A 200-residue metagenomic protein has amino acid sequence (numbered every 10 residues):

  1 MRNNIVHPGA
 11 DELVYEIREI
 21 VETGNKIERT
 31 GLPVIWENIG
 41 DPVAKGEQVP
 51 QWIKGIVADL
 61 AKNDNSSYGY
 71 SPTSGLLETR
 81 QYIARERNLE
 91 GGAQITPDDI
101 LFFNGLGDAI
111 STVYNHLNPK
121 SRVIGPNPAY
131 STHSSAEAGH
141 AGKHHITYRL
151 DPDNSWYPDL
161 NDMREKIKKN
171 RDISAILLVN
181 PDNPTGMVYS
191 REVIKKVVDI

Functional and structural regions predicted by a protein language model:
R2-G105, T112, D159-D162: N-terminal small-domain helix-loop-helix segment of the aminotransferase-like
S66-I200: Conserved core of the PLP fold type I
